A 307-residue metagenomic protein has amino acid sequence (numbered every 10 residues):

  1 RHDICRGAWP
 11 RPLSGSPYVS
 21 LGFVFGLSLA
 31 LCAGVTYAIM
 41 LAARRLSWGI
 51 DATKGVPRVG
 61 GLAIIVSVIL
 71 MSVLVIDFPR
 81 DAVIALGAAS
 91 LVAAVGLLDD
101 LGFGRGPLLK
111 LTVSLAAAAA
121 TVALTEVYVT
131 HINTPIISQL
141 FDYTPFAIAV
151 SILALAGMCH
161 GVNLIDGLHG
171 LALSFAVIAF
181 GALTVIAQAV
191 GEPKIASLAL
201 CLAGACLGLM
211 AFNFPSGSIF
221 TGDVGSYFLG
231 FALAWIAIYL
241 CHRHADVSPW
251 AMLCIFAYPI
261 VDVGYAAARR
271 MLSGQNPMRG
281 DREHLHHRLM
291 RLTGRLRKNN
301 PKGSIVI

Functional and structural regions predicted by a protein language model:
S14-V261: "…together with the soluble PPM/PP2C metallo-phosphatase catalytic core" -> "…together with the soluble PPM/PP2C
Y37-P57, Y265-N300: Cytosolic, membrane-interface loops and tails of multi-pass inner-membrane proteins
R44, S304-I307: Short, intrinsically disordered, charge-balanced linker/junction segments flanking boundaries in proteins
L108, G170, K298-S304: Internal alpha-helical transmembrane segments of multi-pass membrane proteins
